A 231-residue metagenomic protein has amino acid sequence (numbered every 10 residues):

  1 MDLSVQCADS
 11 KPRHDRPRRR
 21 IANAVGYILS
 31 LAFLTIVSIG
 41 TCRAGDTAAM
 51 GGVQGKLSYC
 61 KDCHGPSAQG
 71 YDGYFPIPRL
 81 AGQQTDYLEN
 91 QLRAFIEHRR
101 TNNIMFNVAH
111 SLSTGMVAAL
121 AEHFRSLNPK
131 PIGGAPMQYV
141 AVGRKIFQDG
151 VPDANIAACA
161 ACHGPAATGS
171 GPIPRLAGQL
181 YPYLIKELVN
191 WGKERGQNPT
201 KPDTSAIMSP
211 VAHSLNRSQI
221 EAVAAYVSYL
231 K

Functional and structural regions predicted by a protein language model:
M1-N23: N-terminal secretory signal peptides that target proteins for export/translocation
G26-S38: Bacterial N-terminal signal peptides
S38-L57, Q69-Y74, S126-D153: Electrostatic cytochrome c docking/interface patches
G52-H98, N102: The feature marks the first
S58-P66, L120, I156-A166, V223: The canonical Cys-X-X-Cys-His
H64, I96, F147, H163 (+2 more regions): Protein kinase-like catalytic domain
Y71-R79, A94-A135, S170-R175, E194-K231: Axial heme c-ligation environment in periplasmic c-type cytochrome domains
G82-Q84, Q91, P174, G178-Y181 (+1 more regions): Extracellular/lumenal glycan-associated surfaces
